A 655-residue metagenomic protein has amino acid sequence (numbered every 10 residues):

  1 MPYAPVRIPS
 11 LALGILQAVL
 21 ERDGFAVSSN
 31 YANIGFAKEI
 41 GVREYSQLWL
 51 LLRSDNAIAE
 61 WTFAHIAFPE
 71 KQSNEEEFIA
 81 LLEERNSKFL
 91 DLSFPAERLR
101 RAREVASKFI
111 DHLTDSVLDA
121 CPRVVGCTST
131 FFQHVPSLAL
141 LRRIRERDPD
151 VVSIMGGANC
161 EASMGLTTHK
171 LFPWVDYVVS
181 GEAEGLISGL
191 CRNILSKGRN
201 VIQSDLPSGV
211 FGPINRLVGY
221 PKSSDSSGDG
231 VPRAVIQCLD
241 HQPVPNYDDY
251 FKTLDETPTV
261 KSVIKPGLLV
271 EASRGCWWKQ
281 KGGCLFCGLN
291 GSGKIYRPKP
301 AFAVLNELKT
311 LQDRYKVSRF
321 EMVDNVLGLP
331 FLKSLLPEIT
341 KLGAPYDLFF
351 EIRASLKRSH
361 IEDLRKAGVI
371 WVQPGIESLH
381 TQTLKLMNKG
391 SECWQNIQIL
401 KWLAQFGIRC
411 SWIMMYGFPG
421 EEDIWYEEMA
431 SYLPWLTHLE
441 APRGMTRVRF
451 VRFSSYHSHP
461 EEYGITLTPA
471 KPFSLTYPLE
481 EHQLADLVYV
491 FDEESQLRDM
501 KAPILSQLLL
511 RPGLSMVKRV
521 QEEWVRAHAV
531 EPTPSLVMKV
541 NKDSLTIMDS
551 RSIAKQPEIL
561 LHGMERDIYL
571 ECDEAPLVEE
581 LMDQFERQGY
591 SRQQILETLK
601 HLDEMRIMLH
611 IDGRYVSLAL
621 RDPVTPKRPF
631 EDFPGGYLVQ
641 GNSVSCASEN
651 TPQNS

Functional and structural regions predicted by a protein language model:
M1-Y3, V151-I154, A162, A301-S411 (+3 more regions): Conserved SAM/AdoMet-binding glycine-rich loop
Y3-V6, A12, L16-F36, R98-G230: Glycine-rich beta-alpha loop elements in corrinoid/cobalamin-binding modules across cobalamin-dependent enzymes
Q17, N30-T62, A67, Q203-D229 (+1 more regions): C-terminal accessory regions of radical SAM enzymes
K261-P300: Canonical Radical SAM [4Fe-4S] cluster-binding loop centered on the CxxxCxxC motif and its immediate flanking residues
S550-R587: Short amphipathic alpha-helical interface segments
Q588-H601: Short amphipathic alpha-helical interaction segments
D603-R614: A short, conserved structural fragment
R614-S655: Short, amphipathic alpha-helical interaction segments positioned at domain boundaries
